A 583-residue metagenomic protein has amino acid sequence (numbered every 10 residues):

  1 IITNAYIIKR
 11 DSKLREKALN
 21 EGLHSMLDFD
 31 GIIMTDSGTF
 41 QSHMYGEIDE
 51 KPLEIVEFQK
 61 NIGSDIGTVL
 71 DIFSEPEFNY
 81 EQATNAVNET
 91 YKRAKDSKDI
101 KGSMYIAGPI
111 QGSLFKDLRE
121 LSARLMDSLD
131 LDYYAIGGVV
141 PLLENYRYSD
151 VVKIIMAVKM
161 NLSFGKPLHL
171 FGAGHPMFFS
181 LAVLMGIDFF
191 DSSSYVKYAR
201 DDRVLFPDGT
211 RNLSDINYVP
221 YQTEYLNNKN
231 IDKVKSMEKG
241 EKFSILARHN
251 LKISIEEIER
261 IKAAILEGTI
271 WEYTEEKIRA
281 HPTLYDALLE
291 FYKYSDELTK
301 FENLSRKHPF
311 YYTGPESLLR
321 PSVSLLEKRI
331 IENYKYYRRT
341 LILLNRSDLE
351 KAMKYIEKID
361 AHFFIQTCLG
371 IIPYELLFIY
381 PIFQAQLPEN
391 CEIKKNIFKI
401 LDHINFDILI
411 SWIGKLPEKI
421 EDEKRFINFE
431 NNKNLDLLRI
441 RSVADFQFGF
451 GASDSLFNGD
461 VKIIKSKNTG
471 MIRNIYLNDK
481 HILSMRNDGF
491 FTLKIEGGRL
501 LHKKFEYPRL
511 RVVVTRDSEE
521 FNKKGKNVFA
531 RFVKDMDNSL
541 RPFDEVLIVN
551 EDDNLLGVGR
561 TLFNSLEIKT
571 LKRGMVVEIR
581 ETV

Functional and structural regions predicted by a protein language model:
I1, D36, Q59, G108 (+3 more regions): Conserved, mostly hydrophobic/aromatic
I1-G102, P309-K335, L343-N405, E418-D422: Non-catalytic, usually N-terminal nucleic-acid engagement modules in DNA/RNA processing proteins
N88-Y91, K98-E224: Glycine-rich phosphate/ribose-binding loops and adjacent secondary-structure elements that form binding surfaces
S193-D286: Gly/Ser/Thr/Ala-enriched C-terminal appendages of enzymes
W271-R320: Helix-enriched interaction subdomains in cytosolic or periplasmic regions, typified by TIR/SEFIR signaling/NADase cores
H308-I359, N434-D479: N-terminal, charge-rich interaction modules
P381-G414, N434-N458: Extended, charge-rich low-complexity interaction segments
R425-V583: Accessory RNA 3′-end/elbow-binding domains used by RNA modification enzymes
